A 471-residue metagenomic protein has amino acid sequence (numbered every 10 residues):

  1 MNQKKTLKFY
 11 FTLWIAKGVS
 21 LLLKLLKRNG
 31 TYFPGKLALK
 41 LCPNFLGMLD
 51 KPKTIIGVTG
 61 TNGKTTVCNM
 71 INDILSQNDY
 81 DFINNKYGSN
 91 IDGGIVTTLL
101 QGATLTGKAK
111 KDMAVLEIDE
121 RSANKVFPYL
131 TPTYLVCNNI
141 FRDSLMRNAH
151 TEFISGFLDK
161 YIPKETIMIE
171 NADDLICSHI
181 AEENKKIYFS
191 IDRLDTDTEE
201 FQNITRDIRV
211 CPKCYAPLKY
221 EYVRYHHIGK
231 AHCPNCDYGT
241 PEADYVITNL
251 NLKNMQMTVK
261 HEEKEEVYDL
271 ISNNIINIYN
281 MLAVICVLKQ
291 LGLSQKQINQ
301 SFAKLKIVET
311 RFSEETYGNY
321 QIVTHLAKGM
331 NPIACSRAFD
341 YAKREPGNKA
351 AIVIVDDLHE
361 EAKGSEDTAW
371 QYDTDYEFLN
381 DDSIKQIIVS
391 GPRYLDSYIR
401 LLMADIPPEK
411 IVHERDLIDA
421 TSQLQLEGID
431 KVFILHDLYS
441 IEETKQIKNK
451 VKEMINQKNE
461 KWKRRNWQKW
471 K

Functional and structural regions predicted by a protein language model:
N2-K24, N29-T31, I208, Y215 (+4 more regions): ATP-dependent carboxylate-amine ligase
Q3-V210, K469: Phosphate-binding loop of NTP-binding sites
K5, S190-I333: Adenine nucleotide phosphate-binding catalytic loops in nucleotide-utilizing enzymes
L37, S76, K264, K289 (+1 more regions): Short polybasic/polar patches that bind polyanions
K53, Y80, T166, N184-K185 (+7 more regions): A structural micro-motif
T61, G88, D119, D173 (+4 more regions): Short beta->alpha junction loops/turns
V67-C68, K125-V126, M146-R147, S178-A181 (+7 more regions): Short glycine-/acidic-enriched loop or helix-start segments at secondary-structure transitions that form or flank
I71, L75, I95-L99, M281-L291 (+1 more regions): Buried hydrophobic packing segments
